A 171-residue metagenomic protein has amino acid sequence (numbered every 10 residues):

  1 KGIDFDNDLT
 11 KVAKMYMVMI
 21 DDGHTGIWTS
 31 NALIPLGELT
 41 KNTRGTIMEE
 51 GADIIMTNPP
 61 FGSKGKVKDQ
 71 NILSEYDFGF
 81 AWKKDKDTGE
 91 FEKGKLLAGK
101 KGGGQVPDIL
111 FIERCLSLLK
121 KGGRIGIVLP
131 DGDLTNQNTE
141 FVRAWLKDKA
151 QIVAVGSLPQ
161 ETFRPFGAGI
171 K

Functional and structural regions predicted by a protein language model:
K1-T57, G62-K66, P130-G132, F141-V142 (+1 more regions): Conserved S-adenosyl-L-methionine
I3, E38, F80, K100-G103 (+1 more regions): Intrinsically disordered, low-complexity regions
F5, Y16, F61, F78-F80 (+4 more regions): Phenylalanine-focused residue identity feature
L33-P35, T162-P165: A short acidic, often aromatic-flanked loop/helix-cap motif at beta-alpha or helix-coil junctions that lines enzyme
F61-L110: Mobile active-site "lid"/loop adjacent to the S-adenosyl-L-methionine
K66, Q70, R164-K171: Flexible, glycine-/basic-rich loop-and-beta segments that form/coincide with the SAM-dependent methyltransferase
F91-F163, I170: Conserved Class I SAM-dependent methyltransferase catalytic core
